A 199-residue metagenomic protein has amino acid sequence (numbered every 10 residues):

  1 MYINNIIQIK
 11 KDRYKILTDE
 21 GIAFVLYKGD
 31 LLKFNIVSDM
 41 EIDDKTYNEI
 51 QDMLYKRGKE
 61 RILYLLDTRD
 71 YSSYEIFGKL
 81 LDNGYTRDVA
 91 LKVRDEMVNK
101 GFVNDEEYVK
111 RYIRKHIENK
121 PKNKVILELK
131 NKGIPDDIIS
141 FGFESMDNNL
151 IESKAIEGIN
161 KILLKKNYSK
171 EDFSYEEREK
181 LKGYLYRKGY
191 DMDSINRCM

Functional and structural regions predicted by a protein language model:
M1-M199: An alpha-helical, amphipathic repeat domain used for nucleic-acid recognition, typified by the mTERF helical solenoid
